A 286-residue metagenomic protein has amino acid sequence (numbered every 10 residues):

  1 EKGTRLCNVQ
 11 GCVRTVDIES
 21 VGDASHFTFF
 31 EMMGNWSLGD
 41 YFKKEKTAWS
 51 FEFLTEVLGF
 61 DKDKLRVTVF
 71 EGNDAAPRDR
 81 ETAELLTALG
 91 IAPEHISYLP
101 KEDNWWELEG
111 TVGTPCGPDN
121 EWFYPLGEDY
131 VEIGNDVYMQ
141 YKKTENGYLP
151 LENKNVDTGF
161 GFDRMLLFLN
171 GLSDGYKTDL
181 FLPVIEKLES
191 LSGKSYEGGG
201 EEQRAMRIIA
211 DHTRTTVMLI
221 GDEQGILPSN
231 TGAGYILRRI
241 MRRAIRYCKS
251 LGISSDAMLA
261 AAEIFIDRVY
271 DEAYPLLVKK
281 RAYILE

Functional and structural regions predicted by a protein language model:
E1-R238, R242-L251: Alpha-helical segments
F160, E197, I226, C248-L251 (+1 more regions): Long, charged, helix-rich clamp/arm modules that form nucleic acid-engaging surfaces of large nucleic-acid-processing
